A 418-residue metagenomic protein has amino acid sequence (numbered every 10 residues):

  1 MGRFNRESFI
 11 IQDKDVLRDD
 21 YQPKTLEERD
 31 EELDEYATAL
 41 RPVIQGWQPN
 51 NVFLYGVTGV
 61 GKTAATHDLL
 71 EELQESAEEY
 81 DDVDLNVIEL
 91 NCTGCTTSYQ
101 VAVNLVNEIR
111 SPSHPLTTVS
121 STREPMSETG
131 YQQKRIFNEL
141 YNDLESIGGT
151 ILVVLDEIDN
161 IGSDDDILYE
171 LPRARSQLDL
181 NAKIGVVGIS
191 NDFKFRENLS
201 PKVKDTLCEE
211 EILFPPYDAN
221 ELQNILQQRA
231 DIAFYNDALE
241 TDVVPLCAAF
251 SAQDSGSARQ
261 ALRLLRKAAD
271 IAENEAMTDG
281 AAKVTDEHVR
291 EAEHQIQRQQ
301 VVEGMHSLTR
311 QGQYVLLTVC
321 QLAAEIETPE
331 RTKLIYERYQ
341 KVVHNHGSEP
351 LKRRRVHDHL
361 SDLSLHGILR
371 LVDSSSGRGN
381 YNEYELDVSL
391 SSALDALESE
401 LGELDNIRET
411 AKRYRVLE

Functional and structural regions predicted by a protein language model:
M1-N50: A short, basic N-terminal segment
F4-E7, G94-A102, S111-E170, R175-E209 (+8 more regions): Mid-core helix/loop region of P-loop NTP-binding domains shared across ATPases and GTPases
W47-L70: Walker A/P-loop nucleotide-binding motif
F53, S76-G94: Conserved catalytic segments around the Walker B and adjacent sensor/switch elements of P-loop NTPase domains
L70, L168, H357-S361: Short, hydrophobic-biased segments on the C-terminal half of alpha helices that form "recognition helices"
F234-D237, L246-Q311, I326-T328, H346-K352 (+2 more regions): C-terminal helical "lid" subdomain and adjoining coupling/linker elements of P-loop NTPases
G312-C320, Y336, H357: Hydrophobic residues on short alpha-helical segments
P329-E418: Terminal-proximal interaction/regulatory segments of ATP-powered molecular machines
